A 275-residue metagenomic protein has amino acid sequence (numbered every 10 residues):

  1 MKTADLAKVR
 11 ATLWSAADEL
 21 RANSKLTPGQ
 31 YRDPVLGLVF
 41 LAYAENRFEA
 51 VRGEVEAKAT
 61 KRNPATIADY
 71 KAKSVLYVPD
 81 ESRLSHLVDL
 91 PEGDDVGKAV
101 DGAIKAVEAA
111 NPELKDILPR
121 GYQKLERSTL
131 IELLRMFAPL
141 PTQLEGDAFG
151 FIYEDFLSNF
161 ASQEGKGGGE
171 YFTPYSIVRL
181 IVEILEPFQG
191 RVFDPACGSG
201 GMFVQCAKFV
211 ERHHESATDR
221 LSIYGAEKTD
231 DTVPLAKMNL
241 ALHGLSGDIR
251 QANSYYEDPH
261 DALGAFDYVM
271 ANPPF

Functional and structural regions predicted by a protein language model:
M1-F188, D248-E257, A262: Non-catalytic, mostly N-terminal accessory regions of nucleic-acid modification and defense proteins
G167-A271: Conserved S-adenosyl-L-methionine
P274: Short glycine-/small-residue-rich Rossmann-like dinucleotide-binding loops
